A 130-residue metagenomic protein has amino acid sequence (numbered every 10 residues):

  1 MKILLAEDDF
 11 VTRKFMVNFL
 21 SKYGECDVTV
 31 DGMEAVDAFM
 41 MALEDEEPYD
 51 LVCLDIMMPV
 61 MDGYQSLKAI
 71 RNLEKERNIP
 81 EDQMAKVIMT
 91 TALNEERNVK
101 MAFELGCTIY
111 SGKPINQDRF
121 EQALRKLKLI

Functional and structural regions predicted by a protein language model:
E7: Conserved acidic carboxylate
F10, S21, V28-M41, G63-S66: Helix N-cap/capping motif at the beta->alpha junctions
L43-C53: Active-site beta3 strand of CheY-like receiver
V52-D55, S66: Active-site T/S-Asp motif of two-component receiver
M58: Receiver (REC) domain active-site loop signature in two-component systems and cognate sites in sensor histidine kinases
Q83, N94-I109, Q122: Alpha4 helix (beta4-alpha4-beta5 surface) of REC/receiver domains from two-component response regulators
I115-L124: C-terminal output helix
